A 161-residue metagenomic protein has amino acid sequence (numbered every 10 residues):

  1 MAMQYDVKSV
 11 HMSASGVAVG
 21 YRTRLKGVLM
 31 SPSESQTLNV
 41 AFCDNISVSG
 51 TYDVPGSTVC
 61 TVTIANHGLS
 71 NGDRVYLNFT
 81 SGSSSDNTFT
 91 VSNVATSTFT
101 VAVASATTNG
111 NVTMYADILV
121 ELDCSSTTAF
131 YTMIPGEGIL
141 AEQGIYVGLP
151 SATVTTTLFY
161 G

Functional and structural regions predicted by a protein language model:
M1-S49, R74, T90-A95, A102 (+1 more regions): Surface-exposed, low-hydrophobicity beta-strand/loop segments enriched in small/polar/acidic residues
V48-D117: Small/polar beta-strand repeat architecture
